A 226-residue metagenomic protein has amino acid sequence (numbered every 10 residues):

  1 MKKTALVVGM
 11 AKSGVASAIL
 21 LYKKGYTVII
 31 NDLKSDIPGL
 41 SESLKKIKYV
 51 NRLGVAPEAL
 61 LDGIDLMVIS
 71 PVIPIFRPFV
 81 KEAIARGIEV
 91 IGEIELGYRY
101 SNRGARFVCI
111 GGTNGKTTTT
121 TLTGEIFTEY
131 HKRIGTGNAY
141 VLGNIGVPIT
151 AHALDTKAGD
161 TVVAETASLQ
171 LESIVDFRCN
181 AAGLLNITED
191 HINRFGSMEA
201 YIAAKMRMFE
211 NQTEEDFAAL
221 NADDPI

Functional and structural regions predicted by a protein language model:
M1-G92, L96: N-terminal leader/targeting and accessory segments in enzymes
T4, Y22, E58-D62, P71-A222 (+1 more regions): Phosphate-binding loop of NTP-binding sites
